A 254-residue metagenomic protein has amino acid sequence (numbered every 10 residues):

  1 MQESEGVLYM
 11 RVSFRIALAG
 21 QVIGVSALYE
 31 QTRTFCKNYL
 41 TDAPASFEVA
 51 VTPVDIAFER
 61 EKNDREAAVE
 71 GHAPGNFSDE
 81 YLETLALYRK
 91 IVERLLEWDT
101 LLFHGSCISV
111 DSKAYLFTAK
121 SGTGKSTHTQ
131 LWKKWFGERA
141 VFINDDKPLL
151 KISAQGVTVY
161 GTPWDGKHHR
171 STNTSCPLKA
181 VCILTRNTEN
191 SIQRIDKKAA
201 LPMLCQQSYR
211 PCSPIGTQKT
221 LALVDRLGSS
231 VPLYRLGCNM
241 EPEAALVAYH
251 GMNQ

Functional and structural regions predicted by a protein language model:
G6-Y9, S13, A19-F35, F77 (+3 more regions): Glycine-rich, often acidic-flanked micro-motifs that create phosphate/phosphodiester-binding or positioning elements
R11-S13, V22-I23, A27-S46, T52-N63: A metal-dependent hydrolase signature that marks the N-terminal structural subdomain at the beginning of catalytic folds
T41, E93-E97, K134-G137: Short, intrinsically disordered, mixed-charge
A43-I91, M252: Charged, amphipathic alpha-helical linker segments immediately N-terminal to NTP-binding catalytic cores
P74-S121: Glycine-rich adenosyl-nucleotide cofactor-binding module
G124: Conserved glycine(s) of the Walker
H128-T129: Post-Walker A alpha-helix
